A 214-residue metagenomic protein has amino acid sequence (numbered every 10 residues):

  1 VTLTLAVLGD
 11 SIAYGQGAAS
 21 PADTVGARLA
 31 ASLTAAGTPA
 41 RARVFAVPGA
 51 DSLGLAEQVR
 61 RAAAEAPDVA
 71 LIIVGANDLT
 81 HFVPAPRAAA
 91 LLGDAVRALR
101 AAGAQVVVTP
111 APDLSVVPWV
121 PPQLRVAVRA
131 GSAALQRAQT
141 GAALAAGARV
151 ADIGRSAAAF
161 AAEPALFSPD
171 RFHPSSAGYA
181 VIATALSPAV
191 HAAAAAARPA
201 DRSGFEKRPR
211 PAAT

Functional and structural regions predicted by a protein language model:
V1-P48, V59-A66: Serine-esterase "nucleophile elbow" of acetyl-processing enzymes
I12, A18-S20, S52, D78 (+1 more regions): Short, flexible micro-motifs
I12, G49-D51, D113, A157: Residue-level detector of flexible, active-site-proximal loop/helix-junction positions within diverse enzyme catalytic
A19, G49-L55, P86: Acidic-and-aromatic substrate-binding clefts and catalytic sites of carbohydrate-active enzymes
A22-D23, D51, A151-D152: A short linear-motif detector with a strong N-terminal bias
A46, A50, V74-G75: Cell-envelope and extracellular/periplasmic
A56-E206, R210-A213: Alpha-helical cap/lid subdomain in secreted, periplasmic, or secretory-pathway luminal O-acyl-processing enzymes
